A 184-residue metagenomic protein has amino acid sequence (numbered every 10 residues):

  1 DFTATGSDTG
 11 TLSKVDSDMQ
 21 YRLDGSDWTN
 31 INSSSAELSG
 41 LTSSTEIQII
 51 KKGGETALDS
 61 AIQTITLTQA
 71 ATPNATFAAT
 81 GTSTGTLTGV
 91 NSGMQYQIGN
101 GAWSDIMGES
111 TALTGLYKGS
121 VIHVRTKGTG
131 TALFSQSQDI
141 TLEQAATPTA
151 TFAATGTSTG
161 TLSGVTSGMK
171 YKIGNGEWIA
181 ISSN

Functional and structural regions predicted by a protein language model:
D1-S13, A61-T88, Q138-S163: Extracellular ectodomain segments of secreted/surface proteins
K14-M19, G89-M94, G164-M169: Short proline/glycine-enriched turn/loop motifs at strand-loop junctions of beta-rich domains
R22-D24, Q95-G99, K170-G174: Extracellular low-complexity, O-glycosylation-prone stalks/linkers
D27-S34, A102-E109, E177-S183: Short beta-strand segments within Ig-like beta-sandwich modules, predominantly Fibronectin type-III
E37-T45, A112-S120, N184: Surface-exposed, short loops/turns at beta-strand junctions within beta-sandwich domains
Q48-K52, H123-K127: Extracellular recognition modules
G53-Q63, G128-D139: Short, exposed coil/turn segments at beta-strand boundaries within extracellular/luminal domains
